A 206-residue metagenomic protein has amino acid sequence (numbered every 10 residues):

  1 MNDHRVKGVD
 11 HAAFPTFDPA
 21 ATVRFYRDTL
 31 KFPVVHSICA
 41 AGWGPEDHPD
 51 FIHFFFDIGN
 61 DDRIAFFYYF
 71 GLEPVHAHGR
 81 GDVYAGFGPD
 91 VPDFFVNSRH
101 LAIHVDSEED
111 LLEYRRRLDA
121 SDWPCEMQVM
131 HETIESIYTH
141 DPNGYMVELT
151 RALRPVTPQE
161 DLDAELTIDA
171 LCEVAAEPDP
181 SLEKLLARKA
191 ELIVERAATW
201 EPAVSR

Functional and structural regions predicted by a protein language model:
M1-D3, L112-R206: Vicinal oxygen chelate
N2-R5, P45: A short, N-terminal "cap"/entry segment at the start of jelly-roll beta-barrel domains of the cupin/DSBH fold
K7, H48, V129-H131: Short, glycine/acidic-rich beta->alpha junctions
G8-D18, F55-G59, G79-R117, E135-H140: Vicinal oxygen chelate
P15-E73: Core segments of cupin and vicinal oxygen chelate
G42-W43, G86-D90, C125: Short, P/G- and charge-enriched loop/turn segments at secondary-structure junctions
V75-R80, P158-D161: A short, polar/proline- and glycine-enriched secondary-structure boundary/capping micro-motif
